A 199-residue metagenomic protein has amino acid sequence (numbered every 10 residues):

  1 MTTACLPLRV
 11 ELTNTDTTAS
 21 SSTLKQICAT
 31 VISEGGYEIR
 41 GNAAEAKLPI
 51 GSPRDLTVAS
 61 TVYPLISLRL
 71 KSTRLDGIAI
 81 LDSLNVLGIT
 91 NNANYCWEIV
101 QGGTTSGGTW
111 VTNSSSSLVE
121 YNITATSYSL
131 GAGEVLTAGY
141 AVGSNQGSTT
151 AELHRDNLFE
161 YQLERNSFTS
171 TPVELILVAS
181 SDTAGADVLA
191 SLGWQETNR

Functional and structural regions predicted by a protein language model:
M1-G77, Y95-W97: Ligand-recognition surfaces built from glycine- and aromatic
T3-D16, L84, Q162-T183: Noncatalytic modules at the cell exterior or secretory-pathway interfaces, chiefly beta-strand-rich lectin/adhesion
T15-T17, N92, G102-T104, D182 (+1 more regions): Generic structural motif
V31, S170-P172, S180-R199: C-terminal interaction-tip segments
S67-S116: Non-catalytic interaction/regulatory modules that flank or connect domains
G77-N91, V173-S180, V188-S191: A short beta-strand element within beta-rich, extracytoplasmic domains of secreted/secretory-pathway proteins
G102-H154: Terminal beta-strand-rich extracellular "head" domains that mediate receptor/glycan or other ligand binding
Y140-E174: Beta-sandwich interaction modules
